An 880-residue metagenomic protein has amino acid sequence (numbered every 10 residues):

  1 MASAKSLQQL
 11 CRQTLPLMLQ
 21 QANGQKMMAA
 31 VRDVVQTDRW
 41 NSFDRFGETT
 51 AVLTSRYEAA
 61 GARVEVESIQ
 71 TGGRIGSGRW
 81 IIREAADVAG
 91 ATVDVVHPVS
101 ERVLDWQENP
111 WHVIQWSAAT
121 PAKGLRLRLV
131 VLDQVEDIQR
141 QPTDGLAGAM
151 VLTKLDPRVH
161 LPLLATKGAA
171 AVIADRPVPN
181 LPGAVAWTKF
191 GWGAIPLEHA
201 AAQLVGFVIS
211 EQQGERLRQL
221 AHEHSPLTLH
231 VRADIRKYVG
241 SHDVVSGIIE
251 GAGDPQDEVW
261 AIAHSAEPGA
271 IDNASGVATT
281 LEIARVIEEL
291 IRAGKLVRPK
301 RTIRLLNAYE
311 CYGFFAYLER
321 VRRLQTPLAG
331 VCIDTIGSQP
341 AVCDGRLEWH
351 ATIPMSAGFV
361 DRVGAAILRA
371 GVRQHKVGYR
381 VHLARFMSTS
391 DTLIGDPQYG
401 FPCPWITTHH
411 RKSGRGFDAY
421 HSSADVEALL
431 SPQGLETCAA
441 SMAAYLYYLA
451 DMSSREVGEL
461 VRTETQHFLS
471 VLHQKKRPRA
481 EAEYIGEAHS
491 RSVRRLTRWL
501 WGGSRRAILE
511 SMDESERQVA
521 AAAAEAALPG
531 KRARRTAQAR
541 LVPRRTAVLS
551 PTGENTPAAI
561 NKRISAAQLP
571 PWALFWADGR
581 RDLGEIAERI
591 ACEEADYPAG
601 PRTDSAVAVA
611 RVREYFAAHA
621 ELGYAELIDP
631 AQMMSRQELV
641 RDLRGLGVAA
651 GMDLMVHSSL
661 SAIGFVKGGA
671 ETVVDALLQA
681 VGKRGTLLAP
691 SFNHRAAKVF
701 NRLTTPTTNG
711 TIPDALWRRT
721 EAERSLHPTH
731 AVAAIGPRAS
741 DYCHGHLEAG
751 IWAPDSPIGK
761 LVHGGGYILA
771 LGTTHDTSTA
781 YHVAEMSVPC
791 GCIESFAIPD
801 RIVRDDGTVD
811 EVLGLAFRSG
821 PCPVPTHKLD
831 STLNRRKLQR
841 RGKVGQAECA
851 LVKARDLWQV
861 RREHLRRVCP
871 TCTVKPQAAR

Functional and structural regions predicted by a protein language model:
S3-Q20, G24-Q25, A29-A147: Noncatalytic luminal/extracellular "stalk/propeptide" segments of secretory-pathway proteins
L10, W111-R140, W192-A274, L281-K295 (+1 more regions): Soluble metallo-hydrolase cores and metallopeptidase-like ectodomains found primarily in the secretory/periplasmic
Q21-A22, G214, D254, A308-A419 (+5 more regions): Metal-dependent peptidase/peptidase-like ectodomains
A29, V286-Y317, R323-Q325: Short helix-loop-beta-strand segments that form the rim/entrance of peptidase-like active sites
D44, R102-V205, R285, P571-L574 (+1 more regions): Extracellular/luminal Protease-associated
R285, R301-R304, G414-S470, R581 (+1 more regions): His/Asp/Glu-rich mid-to-C-terminal helical/loop segments that flank catalytic regions of hydrolases
S565-M633: Long, charge-rich, low-complexity alpha-helical segments
I628-R880: N-terminal and secondary-structure boundary signal
